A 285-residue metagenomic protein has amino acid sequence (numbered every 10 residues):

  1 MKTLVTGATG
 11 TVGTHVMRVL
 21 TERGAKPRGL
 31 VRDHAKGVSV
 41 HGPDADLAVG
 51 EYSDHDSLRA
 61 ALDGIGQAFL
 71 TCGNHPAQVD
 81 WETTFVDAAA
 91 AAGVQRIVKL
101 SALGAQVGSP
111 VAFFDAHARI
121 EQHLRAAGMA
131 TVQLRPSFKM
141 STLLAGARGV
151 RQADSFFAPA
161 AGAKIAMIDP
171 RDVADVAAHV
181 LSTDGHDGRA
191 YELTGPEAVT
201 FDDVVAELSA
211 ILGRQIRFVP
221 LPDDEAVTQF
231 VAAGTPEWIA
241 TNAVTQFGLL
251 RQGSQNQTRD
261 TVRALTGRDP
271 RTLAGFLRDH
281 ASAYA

Functional and structural regions predicted by a protein language model:
K2-V40, S53-D56, D63-I65, N74-T83 (+6 more regions): Oxidoreductase cofactor-interface core, primarily capturing Rossmann-like NAD(P)-dependent enzymes
P43-D44: N-terminal glycine-/serine-/threonine-rich beta1-alpha1-beta2 phosphate-ribose binding loop of Rossmann-like
G50: Cofactor-binding loops of NAD(P)H-dependent oxidoreductases, dominated by short-chain dehydrogenase/reductases
D224-A285: A hydrophobic C-terminal alpha-helical subdomain
